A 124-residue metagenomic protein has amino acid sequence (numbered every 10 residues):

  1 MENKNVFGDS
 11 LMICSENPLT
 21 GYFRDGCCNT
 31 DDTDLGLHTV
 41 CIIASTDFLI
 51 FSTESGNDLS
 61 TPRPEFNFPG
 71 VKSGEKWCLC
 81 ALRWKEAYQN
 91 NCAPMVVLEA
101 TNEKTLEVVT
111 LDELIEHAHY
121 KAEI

Functional and structural regions predicted by a protein language model:
M1-D47, H119-Y120: Extended boundary segments
H38, S73, P94: Residues that flank catalytic or metal-binding motifs in active/ligand-binding sites
I43-D58: Short, basic/aromatic beta-hairpin or loop at an interaction surface
S60-N67: Short alpha-helix capping/helix-loop boundary micro-motifs
W84-E107: Short, compositionally biased
E103-I124: Glycine- and charge-enriched low-complexity intrinsically disordered segments
